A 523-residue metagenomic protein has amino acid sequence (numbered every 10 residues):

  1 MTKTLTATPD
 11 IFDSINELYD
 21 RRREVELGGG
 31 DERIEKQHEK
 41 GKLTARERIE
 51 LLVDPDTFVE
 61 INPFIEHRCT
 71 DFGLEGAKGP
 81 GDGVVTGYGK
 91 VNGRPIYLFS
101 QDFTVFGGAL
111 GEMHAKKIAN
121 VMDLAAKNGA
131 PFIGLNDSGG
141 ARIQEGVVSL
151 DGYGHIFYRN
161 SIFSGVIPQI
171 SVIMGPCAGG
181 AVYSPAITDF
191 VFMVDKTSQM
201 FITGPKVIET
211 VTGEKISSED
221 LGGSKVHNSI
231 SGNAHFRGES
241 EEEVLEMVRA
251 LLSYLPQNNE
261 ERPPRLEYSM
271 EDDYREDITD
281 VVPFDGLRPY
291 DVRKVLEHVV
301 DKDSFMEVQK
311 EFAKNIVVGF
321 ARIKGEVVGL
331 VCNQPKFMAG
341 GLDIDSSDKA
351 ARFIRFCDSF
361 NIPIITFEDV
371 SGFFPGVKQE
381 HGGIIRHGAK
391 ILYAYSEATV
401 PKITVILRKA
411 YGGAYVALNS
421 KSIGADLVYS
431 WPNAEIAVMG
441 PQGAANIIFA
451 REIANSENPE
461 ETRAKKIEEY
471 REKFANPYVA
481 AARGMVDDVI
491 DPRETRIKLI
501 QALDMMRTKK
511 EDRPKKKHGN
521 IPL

Functional and structural regions predicted by a protein language model:
M1-L523: Ligand-binding clefts of soluble mixed alpha/beta catalytic domains
